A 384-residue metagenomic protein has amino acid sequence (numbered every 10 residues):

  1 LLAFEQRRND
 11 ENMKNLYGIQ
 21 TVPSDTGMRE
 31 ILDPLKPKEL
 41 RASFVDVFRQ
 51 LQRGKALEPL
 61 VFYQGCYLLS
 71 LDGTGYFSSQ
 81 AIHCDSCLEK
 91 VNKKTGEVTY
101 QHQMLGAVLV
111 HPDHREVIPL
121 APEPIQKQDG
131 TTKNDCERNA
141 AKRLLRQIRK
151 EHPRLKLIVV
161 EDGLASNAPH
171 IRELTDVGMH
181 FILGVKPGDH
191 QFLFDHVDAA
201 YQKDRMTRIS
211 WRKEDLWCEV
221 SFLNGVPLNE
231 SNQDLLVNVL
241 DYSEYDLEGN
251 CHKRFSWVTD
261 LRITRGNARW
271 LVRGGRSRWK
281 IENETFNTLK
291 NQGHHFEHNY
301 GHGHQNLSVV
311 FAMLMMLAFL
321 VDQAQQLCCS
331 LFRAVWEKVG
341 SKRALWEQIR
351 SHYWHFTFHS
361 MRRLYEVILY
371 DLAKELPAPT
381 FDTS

Functional and structural regions predicted by a protein language model:
L1, S24, M28, G65-Y76 (+7 more regions): Short, conserved catalytic/metal-binding motifs centered on acidic residues
L1-D46, L174, Q325: Short, positively charged, Gly/Tyr-enriched micro-motifs that form contact patches at catalytic or ligand/partner
E5-R8, I209-E219, K290-S384: A short, flexible helix-boundary coil/loop motif
R29-H114: Active-site-proximal, Lys/Arg-enriched surface segment that forms a nucleic-acid-binding/basic interface patch
V91-L155: Electropositive, glycine- and tryptophan-enriched low-complexity nucleic-acid-binding patches
T131-F192: Domain-level cores of phosphate- or acyl-group-handling catalytic modules
H180, G184-R278: An anionic, glycine-rich sequence signature occurring as long contiguous blocks
R265-Y300: Short amphipathic alpha-helical "interface-anchor" segments enriched in bulky aromatics
